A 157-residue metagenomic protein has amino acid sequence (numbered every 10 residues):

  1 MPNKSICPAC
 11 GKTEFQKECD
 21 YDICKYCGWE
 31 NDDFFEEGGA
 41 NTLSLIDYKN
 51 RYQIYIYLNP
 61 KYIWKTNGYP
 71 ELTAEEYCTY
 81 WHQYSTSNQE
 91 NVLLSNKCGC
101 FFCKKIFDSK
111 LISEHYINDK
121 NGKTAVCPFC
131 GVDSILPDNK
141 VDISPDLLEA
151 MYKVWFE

Functional and structural regions predicted by a protein language model:
N3-G11, E76-S87, F107-E114: Short Cys/His-rich Zn2+-coordinating modules
K4-S5, Y21, S95-C100, N121-A125: Residues immediately within or flanking Cys/His clusters that coordinate Zn2+ in small zinc-binding modules
C7-C10, C24-C27, C100-C103, C127-C130: Short cysteine-rich clusters marking metal-coordination/redox-active sites
E14-F15, G28-N31, F107, S134: Cys/His-rich microdomains that often coordinate metals
Q16-I23, S113-T124, D142-I143: Short linker/helix segments within small regulatory modules
E18-F34: Cys/His-rich Zn2+-coordinating "finger/knuckle" modules used by eukaryotic regulatory proteins
E36-S95, V141-E157: Short, intrinsically disordered terminal segments enriched in charged and Pro/Gly residues
N88-Q89, K97, I106, G122-N139: Flexible coil/turn and secondary-structure edge motifs
